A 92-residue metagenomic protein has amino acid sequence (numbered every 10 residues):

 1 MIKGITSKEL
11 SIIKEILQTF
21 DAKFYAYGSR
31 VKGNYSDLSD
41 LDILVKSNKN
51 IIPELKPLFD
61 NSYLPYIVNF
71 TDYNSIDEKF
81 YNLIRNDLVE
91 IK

Functional and structural regions predicted by a protein language model:
M1-A26, V31-L38, K46-K92: Catalytic core of pol beta-like nucleotidyltransferases
